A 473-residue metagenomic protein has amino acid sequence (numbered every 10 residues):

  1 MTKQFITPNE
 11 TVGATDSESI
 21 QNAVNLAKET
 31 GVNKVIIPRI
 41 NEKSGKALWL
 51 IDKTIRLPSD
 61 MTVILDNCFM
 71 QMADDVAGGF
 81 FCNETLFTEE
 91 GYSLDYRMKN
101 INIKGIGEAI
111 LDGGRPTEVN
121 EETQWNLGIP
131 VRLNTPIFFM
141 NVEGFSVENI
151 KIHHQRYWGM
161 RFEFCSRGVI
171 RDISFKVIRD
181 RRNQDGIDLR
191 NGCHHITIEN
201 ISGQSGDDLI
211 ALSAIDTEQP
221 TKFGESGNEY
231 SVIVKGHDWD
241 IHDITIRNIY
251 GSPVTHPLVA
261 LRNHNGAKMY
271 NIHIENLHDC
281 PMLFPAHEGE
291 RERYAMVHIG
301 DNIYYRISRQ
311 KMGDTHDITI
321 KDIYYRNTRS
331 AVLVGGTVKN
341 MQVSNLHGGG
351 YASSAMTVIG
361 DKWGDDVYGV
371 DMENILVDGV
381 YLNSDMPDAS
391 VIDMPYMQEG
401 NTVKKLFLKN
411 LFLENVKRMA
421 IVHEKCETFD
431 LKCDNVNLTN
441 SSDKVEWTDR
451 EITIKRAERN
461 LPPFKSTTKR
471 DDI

Functional and structural regions predicted by a protein language model:
M1-I473: Extracellular/periplasmic carbohydrate-active domains that bind, remodel, or depolymerize complex polysaccharides
